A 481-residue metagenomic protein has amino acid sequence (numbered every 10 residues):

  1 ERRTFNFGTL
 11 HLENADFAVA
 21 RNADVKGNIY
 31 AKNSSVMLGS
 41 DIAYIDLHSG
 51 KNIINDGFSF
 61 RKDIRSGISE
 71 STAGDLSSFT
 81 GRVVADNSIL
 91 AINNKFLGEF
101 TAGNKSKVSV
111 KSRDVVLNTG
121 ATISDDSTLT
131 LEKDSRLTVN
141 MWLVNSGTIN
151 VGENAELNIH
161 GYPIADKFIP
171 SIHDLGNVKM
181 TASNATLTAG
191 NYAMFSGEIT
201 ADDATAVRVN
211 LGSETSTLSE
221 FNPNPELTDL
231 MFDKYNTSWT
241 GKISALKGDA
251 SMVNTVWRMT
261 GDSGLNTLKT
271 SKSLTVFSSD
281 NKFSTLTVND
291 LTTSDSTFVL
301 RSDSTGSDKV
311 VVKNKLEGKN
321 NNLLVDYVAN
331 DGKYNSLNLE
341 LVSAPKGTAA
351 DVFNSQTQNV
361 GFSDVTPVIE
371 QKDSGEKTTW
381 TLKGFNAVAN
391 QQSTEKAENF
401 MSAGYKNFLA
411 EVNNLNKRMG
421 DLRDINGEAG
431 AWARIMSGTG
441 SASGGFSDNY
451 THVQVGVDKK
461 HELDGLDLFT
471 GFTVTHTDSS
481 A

Functional and structural regions predicted by a protein language model:
G8, G27, L38-I42, F79-G81 (+5 more regions): Extracellular beta-solenoid/beta-roll
N28, R82, E198, V299 (+2 more regions): Residue-level detector of the transmembrane beta-barrel scaffold of outer-membrane proteins
S34-S35, S69, S106, S127 (+1 more regions): Intrinsic low-complexity tandem-repeat regions in disordered proteins
G50-G74, Y162-I172: Acidic/polar low-complexity surface segments
A387-A481: Outer membrane beta-barrel translocator domains of Type V secretion systems
